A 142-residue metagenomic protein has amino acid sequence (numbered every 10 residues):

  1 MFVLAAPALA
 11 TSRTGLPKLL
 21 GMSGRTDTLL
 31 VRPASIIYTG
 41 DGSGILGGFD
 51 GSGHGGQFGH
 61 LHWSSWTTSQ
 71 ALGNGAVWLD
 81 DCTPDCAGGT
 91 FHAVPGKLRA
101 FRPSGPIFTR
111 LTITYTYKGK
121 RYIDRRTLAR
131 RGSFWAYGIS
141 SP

Functional and structural regions predicted by a protein language model:
F2-L19: C-terminal region of N-terminal signal peptides and the immediate post-cleavage residues of exported proteins
L4-A6, L61, F101: Compositionally biased, intrinsically disordered low-complexity segments
P7, T11, G59, V77-P84: A composition-driven signal for long, intrinsically disordered, charge-rich low-complexity tracts
T11-R13, S23-T26, G47-D50, A71-G75 (+1 more regions): Short linear motifs at secondary-structure transitions and domain/linker junctions
G21-Q70: Short, surface-exposed binding/anchoring microloops in extracellular/periplasmic proteins
A71-P142: Extracytosolic low-complexity repeat regions of secreted or lipid-anchored proteins
